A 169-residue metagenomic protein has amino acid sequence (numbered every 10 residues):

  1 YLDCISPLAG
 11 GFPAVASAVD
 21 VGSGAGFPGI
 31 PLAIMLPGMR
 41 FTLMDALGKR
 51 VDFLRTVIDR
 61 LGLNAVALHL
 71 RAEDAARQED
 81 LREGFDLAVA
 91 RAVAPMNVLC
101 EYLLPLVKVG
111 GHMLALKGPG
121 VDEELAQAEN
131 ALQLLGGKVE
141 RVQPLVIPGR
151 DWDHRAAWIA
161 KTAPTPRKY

Functional and structural regions predicted by a protein language model:
Y1-V15: Conserved alpha-helix/loop element of class I SAM-dependent methyltransferases that forms part of the SAM/SAH-binding
D3-S6, S23, F53: Hydrophobic side chains within alpha-helical segments
L8-A9, A33, L104: N-terminal cationic-hydrophobic initiation segments that often serve targeting/anchoring roles
A14-G24: Conserved class I S-adenosyl-L-methionine
A25-G38: Conserved SAM-binding loop of SAM-dependent methyltransferases across substrates and taxa, primarily the Class I
L36-T42, A46-Y169: S-adenosylmethionine
